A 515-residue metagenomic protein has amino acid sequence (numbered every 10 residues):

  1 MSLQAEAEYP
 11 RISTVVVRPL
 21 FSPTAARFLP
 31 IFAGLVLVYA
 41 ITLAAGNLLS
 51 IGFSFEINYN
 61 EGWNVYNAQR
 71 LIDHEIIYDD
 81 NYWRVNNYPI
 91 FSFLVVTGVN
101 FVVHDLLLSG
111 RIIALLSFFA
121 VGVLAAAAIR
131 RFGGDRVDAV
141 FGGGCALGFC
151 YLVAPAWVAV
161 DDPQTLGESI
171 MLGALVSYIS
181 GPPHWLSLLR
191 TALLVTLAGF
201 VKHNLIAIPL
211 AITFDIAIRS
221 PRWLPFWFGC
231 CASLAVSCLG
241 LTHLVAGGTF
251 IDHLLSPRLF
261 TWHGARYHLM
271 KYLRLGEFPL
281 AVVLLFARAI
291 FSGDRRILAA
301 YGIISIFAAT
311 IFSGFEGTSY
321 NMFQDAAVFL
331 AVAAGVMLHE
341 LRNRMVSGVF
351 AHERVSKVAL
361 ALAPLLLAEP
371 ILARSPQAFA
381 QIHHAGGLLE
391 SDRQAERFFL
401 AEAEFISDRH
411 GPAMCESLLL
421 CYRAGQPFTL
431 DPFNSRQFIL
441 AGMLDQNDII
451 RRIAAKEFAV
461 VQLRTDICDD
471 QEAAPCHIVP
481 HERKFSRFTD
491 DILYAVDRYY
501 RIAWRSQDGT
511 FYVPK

Functional and structural regions predicted by a protein language model:
R11, G133, L166, M171-R190 (+2 more regions): Membrane-interface transmembrane helices that cradle and orient dolichyl/undecaprenyl
V15-V16, L20, A207-S233, L259-T261 (+3 more regions): Perimembrane helix-loop-helix junctions
L37, G122-V123, R274-A299, I303-I306 (+1 more regions): Hydrophobic, aromatic-rich transmembrane alpha-helices and their immediate juxtamembrane boundary segments
S50-Y59, E75-F93, F101, A156 (+1 more regions): Membrane-proximal lumenal/periplasmic loop motifs of glycosylation machinery
W63-L71, W83-L108, L166, A198: Short hydrophobic/aromatic helix or loop-helix immediately within or flanking a transmembrane segment in polytopic
I112-G134, G148-F149, G173: Transmembrane-helix motifs of polytopic, lipid-linked glycan transferases
L172, S177, S187-H203, P209-D215 (+2 more regions): Membrane-interface alpha helices of multi-pass inner-membrane proteins
A363-K515: Extracytoplasmic
